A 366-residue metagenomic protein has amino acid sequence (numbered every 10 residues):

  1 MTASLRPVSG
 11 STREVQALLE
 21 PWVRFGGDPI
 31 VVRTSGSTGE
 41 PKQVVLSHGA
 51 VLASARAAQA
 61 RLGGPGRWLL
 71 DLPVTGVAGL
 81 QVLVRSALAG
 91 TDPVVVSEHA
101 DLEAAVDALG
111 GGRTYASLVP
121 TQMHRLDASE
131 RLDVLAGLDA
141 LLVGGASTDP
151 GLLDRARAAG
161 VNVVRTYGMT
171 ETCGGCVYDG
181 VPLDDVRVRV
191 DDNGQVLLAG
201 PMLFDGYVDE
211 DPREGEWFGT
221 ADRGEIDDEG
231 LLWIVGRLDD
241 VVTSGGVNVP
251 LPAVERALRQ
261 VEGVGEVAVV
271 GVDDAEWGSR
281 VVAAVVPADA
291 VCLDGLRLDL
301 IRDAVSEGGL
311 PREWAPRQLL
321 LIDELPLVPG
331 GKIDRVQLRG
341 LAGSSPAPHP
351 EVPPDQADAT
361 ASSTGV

Functional and structural regions predicted by a protein language model:
M1-V23, L141: ANL superfamily adenylate-forming
Q16-R33, G66-R67: Conserved pre-ATP/AMP-binding loop-to-beta segment of ANL
P29-R56, G63: Conserved AMP-binding A3 loop
H48-R56, R67-R125, V164: AMP-binding/adenylate-forming
A128-D179: Gly/Ser/Thr-rich phosphate-binding loop
P182, D191-E216, V249: Conserved ATP/PPi-binding loop(s) of AMP-dependent carboxylate-activating enzymes
G200, R223-W314: AMP-binding/adenylate-forming catalytic core of the ANL superfamily
V242, V269-V270, V282-A284, R302 (+1 more regions): Conserved C-terminal "lid"/linker of ANL adenylate-forming enzymes
